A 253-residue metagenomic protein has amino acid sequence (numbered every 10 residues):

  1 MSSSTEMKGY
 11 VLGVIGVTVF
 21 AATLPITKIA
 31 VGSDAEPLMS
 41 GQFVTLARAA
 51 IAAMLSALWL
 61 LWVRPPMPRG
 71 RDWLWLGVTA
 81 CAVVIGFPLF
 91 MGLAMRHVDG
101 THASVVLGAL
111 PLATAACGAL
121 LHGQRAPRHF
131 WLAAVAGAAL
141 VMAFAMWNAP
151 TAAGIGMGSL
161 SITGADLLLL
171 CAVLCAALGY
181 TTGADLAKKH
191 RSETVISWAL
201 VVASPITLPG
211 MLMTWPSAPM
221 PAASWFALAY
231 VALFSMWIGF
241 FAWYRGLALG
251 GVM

Functional and structural regions predicted by a protein language model:
M1-L46, A52, A152-D185, I206: Glycine-/small-residue-enriched transmembrane alpha-helix faces in small-molecule transporters and effluxers
Y10-V14, R71-A80, A126-A139, K189-L200 (+1 more regions): Cytoplasmic-side transmembrane-helix entry/capping segments in multi-pass membrane proteins
V19-L24, A57-L107, A143, A232-V252: Specific transmembrane alpha-helical segments of multi-pass solute transporters/efflux pumps, especially DMT/EamA
P25-L38, L93-R96, A145-I162, M211-L228: Membrane-interface helix termini and inter-helical loops of multi-pass transporters
A30, V44, A94, D99 (+5 more regions): Hydrophobic/aromatic residues within transmembrane alpha-helices of multi-pass small-molecule transporters
D34-G86, A113-T114, L174-T182, I196-T214 (+1 more regions): Transmembrane alpha-helices of multi-pass small-molecule transport proteins
P37-A52, G92-P111, S161-L174, A222-M236: Structural signature of hydrophobic alpha-helical transmembrane segments
S56, L60, G77, C117 (+3 more regions): Hydrophobic transmembrane alpha-helices of multi-pass small-molecule transport proteins
